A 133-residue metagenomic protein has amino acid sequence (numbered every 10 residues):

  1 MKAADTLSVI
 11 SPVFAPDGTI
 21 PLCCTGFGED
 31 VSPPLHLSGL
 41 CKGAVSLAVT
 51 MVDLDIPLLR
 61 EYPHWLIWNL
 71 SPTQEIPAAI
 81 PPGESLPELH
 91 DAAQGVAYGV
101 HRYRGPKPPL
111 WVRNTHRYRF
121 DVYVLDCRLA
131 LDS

Functional and structural regions predicted by a protein language model:
M1-S133: N-terminus-centered regions that define maturation/targeting leaders and the start of the first functional domain
